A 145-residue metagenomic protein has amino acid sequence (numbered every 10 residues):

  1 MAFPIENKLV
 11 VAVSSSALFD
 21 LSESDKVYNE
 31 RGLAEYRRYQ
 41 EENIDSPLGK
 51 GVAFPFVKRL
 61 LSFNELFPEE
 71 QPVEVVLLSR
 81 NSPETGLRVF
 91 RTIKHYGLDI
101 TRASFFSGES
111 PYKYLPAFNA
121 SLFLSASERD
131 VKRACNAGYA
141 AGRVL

Functional and structural regions predicted by a protein language model:
M1-L145: HAD-like aspartate-dependent phosphatase fold
